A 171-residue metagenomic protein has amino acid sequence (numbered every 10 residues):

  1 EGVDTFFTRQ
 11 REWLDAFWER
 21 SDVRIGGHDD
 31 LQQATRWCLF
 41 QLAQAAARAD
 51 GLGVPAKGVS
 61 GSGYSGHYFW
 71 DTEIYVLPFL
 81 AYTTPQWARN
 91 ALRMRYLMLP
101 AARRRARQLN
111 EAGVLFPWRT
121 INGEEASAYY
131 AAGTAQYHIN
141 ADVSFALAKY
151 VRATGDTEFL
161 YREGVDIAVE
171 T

Functional and structural regions predicted by a protein language model:
E1-Y64: Acidic/polar, glycine-enriched structural segments that form the non-catalytic walls/loops of the carbohydrate-binding
F6-F7, F17, F40, F69 (+4 more regions): Phenylalanine-focused residue identity feature
F17, A34-W37, Q41-A45, P78-Y82 (+3 more regions): Generic, well-ordered alpha-helical scaffold segments in large soluble proteins
R20, I25-G27, A56, G61 (+6 more regions): Generic structural "secondary-structure junction" signal
Q33, H67-Y75, L80-T83, T134-D142 (+2 more regions): Aromatic- and histidine-enriched alpha-helix N-cap/loop-to-helix transition segments that scaffold the rims
A46-S60, Q86-F145, V151-R152, E158-R162: Helix-terminus loop motifs that line ligand-binding clefts
